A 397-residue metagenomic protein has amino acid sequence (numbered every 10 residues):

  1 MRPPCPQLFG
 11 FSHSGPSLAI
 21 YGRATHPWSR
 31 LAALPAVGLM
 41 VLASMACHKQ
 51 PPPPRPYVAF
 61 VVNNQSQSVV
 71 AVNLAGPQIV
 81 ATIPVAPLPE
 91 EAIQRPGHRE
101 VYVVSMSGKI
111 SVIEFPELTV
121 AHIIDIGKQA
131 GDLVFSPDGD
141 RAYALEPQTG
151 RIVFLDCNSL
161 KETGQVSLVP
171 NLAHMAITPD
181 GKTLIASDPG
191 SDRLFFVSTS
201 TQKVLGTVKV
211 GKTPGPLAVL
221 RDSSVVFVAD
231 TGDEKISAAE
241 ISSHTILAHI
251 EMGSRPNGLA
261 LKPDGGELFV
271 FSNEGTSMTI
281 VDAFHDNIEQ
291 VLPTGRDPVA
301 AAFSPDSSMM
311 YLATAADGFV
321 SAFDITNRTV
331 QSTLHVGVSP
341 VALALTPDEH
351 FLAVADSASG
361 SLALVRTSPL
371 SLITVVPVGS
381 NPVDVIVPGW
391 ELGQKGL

Functional and structural regions predicted by a protein language model:
M1-P3, G164: Accessible peptide chain termini
P3-P35: Bacterial N-terminal signal peptides that target proteins for export
A32-S44: Bacterial N-terminal signal peptides
A43-L397: Predominantly soluble domains enriched in secretory-pathway, periplasmic, or organellar proteins
